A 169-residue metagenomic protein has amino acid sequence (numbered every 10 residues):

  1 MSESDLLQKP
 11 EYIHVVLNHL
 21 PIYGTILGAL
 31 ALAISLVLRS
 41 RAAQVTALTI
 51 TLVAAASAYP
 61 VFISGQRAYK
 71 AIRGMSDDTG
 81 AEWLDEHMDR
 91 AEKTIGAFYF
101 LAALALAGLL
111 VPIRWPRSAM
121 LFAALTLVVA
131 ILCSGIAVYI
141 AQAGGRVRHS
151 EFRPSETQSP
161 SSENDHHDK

Functional and structural regions predicted by a protein language model:
M1-K169: Polytopic transmembrane helical bundles with strong interfacial aromatic enrichment
